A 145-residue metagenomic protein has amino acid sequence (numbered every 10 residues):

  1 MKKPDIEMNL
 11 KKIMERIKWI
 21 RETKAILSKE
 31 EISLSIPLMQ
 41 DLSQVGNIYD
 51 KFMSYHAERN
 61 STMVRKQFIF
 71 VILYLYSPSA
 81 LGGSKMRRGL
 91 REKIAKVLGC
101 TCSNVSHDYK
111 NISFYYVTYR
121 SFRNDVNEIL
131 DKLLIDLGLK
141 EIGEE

Functional and structural regions predicted by a protein language model:
M1-I48: General nucleic-acid-binding
K3-D5, L137-E145: Short acidic DE-rich linear segments
V45-N60: Short, Lys/Arg-enriched N-terminal segment that forms or immediately precedes the first helix of a structured domain
T62-G89: Short, amphipathic alpha-helical "recognition" segments used to contact nucleic acids or chromatin
G83, R88-T101: Short alpha-helical "recognition helix" segments of helix-turn-helix
N104: Residues in the helix-turn-helix
D108-Y116: DNA major-groove recognition helix of helix-turn-helix
Y116-G138: Short Lys/Arg-enriched helix C-cap and helix-to-coil transition segments that create basic nucleic-acid-contact patches
